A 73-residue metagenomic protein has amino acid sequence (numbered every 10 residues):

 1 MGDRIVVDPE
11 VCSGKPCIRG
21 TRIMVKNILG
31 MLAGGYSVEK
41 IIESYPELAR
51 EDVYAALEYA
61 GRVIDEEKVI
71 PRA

Functional and structural regions predicted by a protein language model:
M1-I23: N-terminal first-folded block
R19, G30-M31, R72: Intrinsically disordered and other compositionally biased segments
M24-G34: Short, amphipathic alpha-helical "recognition" segments used to contact nucleic acids or chromatin
E43, E47-A73: C-terminal structural segments of small proteins and small subunits
